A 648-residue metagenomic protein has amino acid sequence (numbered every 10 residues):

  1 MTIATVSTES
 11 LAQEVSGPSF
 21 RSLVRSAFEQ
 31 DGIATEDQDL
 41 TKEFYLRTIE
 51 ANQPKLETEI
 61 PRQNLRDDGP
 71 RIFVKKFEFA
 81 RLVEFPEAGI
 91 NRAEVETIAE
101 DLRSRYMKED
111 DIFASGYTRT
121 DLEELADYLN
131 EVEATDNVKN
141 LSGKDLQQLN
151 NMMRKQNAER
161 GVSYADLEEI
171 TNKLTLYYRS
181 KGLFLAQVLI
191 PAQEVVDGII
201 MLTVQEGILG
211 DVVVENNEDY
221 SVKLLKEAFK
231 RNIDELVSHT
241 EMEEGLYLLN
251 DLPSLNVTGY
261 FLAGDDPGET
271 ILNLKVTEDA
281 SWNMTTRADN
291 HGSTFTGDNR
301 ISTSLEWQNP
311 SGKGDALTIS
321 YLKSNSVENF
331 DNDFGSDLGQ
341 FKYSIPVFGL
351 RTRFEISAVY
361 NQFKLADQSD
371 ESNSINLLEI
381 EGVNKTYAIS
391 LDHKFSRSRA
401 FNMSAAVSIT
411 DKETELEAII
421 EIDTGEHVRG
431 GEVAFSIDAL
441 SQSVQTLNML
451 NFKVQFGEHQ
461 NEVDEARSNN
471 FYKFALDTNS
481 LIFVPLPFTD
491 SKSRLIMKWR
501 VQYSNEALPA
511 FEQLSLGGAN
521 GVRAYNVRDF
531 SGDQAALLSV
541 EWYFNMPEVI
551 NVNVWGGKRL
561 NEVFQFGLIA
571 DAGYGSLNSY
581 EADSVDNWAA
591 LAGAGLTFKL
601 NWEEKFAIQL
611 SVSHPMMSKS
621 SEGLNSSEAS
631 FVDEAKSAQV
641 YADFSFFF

Functional and structural regions predicted by a protein language model:
T2-A536, W542-F648: Immediate N-terminus of the mature polypeptide
